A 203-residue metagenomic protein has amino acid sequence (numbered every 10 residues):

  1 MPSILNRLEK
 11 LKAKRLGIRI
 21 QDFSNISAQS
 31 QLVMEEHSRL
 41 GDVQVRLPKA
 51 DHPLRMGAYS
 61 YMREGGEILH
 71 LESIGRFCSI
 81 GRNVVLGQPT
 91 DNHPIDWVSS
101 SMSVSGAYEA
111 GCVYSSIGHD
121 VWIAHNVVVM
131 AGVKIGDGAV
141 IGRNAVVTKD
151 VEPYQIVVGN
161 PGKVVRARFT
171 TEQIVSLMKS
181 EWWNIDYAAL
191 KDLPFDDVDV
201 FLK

Functional and structural regions predicted by a protein language model:
M1-V43, S105: Extended, small-residue-rich solenoid/repeat segments and analogous flexible loops that form exposed scaffolds
S3, S99-M130, P161-K203: C-terminal segments of enzyme domains that contribute to small-molecule binding surfaces
D22-F23, R39-A131, R168: Flexible, glycine/small-residue-enriched loop-and-beta-strand segment within the central core of proteins
Q29-L32, L54, S73-I74, V151: Short, T/G/N/S-enriched strand-turn elements that build extracellular solenoid repeat scaffolds
D120, G138, Q155: Catalytic-loop signature of eukaryotic-like protein kinases
N126-A139, A145-K149: Beta-rich strand-turn-strand
I141, G159: Conserved G/P- and acidic residue-centered "switch" motifs that form tight phosphate/ATP-binding loops in soluble
K149, P153-Q155, K163: Glycine-centered loop/turn positions within well-structured domains that cap or flank conserved ligand/cofactor-binding
